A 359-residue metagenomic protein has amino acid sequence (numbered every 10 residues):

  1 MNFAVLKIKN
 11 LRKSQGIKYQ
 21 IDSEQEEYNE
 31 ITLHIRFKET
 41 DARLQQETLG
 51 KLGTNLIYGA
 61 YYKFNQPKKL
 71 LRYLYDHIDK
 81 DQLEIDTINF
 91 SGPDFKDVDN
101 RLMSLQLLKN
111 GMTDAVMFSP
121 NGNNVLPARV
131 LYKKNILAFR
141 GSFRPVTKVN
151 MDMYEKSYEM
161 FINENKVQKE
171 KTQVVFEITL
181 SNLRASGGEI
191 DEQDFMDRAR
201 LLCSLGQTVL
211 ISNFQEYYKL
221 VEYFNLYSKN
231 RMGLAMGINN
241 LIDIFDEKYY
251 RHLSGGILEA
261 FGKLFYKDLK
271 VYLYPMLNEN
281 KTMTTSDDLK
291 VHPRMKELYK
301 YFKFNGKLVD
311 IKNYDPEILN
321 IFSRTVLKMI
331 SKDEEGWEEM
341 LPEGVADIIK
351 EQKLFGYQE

Functional and structural regions predicted by a protein language model:
M1-E359: Nucleotidyltransferase catalytic core that binds NTPs
